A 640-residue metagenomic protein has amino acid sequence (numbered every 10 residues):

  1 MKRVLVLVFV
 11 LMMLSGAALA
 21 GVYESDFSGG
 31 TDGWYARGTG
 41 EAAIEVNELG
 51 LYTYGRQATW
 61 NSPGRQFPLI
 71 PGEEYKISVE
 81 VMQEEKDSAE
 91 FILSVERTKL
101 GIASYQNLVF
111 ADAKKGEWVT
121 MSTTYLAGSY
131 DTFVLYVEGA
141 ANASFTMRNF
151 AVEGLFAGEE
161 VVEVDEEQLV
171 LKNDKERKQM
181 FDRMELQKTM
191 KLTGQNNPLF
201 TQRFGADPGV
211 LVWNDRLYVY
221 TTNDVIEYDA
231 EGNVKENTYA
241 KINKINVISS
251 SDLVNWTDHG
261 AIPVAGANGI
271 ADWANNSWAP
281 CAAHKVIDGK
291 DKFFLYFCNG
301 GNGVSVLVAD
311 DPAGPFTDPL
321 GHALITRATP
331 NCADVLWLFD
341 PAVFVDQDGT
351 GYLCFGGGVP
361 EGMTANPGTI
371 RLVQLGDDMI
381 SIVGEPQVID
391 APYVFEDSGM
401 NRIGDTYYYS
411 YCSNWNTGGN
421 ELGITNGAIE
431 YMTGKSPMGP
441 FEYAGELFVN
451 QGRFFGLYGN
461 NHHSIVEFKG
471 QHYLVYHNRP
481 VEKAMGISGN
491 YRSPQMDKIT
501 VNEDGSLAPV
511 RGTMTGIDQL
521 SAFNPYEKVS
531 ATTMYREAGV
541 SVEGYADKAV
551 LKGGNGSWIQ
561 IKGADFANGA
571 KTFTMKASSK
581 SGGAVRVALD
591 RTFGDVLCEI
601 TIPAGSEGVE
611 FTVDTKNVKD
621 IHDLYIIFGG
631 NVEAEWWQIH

Functional and structural regions predicted by a protein language model:
V4-L14: Sec-dependent N-terminal signal peptides
S15-G21: Sec-dependent signal peptide cleavage junction
G21-Y54, F523-A546: Extracellular glycan-recognition surfaces and repeat-rich motifs
S25-F27, N61-A89, V119-A127, N149-F150 (+3 more regions): Extra-cytoplasmic beta-strand recognition segments
F27, F91, S122-G154, T615-W637: Extracellular beta-strand ligand-recognition surfaces/modules
Y52-P71, E90-I92, T98-V109, G554-A570 (+2 more regions): Secreted extracellular polysaccharide-interacting domains
S62-P63, K86-R97, F133-L135, G582-L589: Beta-strand acidic-aromatic groove motif in beta-rich domains, primarily in extracellular
D165-E599, S606-H640: Carbohydrate-active catalytic/glycan-binding domains of CAZyme proteins, especially the secreted or lumenal ectodomains
